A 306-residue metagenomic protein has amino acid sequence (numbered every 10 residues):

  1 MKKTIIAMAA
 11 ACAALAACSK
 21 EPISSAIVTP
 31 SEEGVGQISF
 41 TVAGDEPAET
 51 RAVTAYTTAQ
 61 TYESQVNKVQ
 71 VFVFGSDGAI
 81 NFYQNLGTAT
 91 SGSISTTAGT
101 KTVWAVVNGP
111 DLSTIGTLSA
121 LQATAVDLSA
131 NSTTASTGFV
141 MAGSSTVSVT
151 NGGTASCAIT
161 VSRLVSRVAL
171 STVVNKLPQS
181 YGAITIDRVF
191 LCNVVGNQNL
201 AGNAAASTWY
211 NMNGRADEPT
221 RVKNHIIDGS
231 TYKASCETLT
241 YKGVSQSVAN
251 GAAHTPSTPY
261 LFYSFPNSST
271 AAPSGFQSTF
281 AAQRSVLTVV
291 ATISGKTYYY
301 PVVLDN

Functional and structural regions predicted by a protein language model:
I5-A7, L15-A43, L170: Bacterial Sec-dependent N-terminal signal peptides
P30-G36, T154-S162: Beta-strand-rich domain onsets/edges
E32-V35, S39-Y62: N-terminal module-boundary/linker segments of secreted carbohydrate-active enzymes
R51-A52, Y56-L118, V149, K176-N306: Tryptophan-paired
D111-S156, T297-N306: Structured interaction patches on ligand/partner-binding surfaces of diverse proteins
I159-L177: Surface-exposed interaction/gating patches
